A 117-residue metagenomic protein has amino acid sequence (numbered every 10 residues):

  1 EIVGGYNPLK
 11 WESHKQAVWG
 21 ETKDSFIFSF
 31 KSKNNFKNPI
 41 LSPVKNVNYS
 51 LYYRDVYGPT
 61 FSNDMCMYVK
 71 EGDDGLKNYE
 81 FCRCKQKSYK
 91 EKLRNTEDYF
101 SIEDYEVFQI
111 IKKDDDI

Functional and structural regions predicted by a protein language model:
E1-I117: Phosphate-recognition beta-domain surfaces
